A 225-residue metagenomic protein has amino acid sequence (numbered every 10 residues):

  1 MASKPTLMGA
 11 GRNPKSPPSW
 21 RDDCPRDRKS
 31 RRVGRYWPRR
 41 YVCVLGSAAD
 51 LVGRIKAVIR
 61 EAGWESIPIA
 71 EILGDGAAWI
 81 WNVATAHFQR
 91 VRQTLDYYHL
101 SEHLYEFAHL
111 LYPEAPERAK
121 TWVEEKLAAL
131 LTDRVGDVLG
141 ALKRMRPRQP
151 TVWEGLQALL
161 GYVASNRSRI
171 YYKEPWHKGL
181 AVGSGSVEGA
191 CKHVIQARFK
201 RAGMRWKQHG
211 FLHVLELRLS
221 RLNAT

Functional and structural regions predicted by a protein language model:
M1-T225: Catalytic center-proximal scaffold of phosphoryl-transfer enzymes
